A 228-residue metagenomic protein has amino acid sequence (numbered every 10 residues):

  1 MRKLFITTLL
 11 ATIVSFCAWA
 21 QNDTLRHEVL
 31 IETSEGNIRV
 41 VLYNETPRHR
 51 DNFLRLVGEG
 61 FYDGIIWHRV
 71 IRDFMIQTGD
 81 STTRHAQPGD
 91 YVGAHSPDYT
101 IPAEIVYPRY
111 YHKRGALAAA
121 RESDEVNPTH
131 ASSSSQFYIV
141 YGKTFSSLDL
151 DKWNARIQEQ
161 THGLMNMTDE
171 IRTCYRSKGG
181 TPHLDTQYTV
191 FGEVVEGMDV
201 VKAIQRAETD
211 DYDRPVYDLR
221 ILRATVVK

Functional and structural regions predicted by a protein language model:
M1-L4: Positively charged n-region of N-terminal signal peptides that target proteins for export
T7-S15: Bacterial N-terminal signal peptides
A18-K228: Cyclophilin-like peptidyl-prolyl cis-trans isomerases
